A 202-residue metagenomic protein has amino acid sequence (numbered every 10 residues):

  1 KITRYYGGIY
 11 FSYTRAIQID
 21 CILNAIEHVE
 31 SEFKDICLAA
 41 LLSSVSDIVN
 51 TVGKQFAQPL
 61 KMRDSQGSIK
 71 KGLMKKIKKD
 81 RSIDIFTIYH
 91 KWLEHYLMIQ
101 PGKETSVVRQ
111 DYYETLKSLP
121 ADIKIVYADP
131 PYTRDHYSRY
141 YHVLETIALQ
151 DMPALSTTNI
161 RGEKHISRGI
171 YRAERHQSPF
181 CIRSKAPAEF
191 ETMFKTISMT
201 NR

Functional and structural regions predicted by a protein language model:
I2-Y140, G162-E163, S167: SAM-dependent nucleic-acid methyltransferase catalytic core
V107-D111, K185-T192: Generic recognition of stable, solvent-exposed alpha-helical segments in well-folded globular domains
D122, M199-R202: Short glycine-dipeptide loop
Y132-A188: Mobile active-site "lid"/loop adjacent to the S-adenosyl-L-methionine
F190-T200: A short glycine-rich, Lys/Arg-flanked "PGG" loop and its adjoining helix->strand segment in the class I
